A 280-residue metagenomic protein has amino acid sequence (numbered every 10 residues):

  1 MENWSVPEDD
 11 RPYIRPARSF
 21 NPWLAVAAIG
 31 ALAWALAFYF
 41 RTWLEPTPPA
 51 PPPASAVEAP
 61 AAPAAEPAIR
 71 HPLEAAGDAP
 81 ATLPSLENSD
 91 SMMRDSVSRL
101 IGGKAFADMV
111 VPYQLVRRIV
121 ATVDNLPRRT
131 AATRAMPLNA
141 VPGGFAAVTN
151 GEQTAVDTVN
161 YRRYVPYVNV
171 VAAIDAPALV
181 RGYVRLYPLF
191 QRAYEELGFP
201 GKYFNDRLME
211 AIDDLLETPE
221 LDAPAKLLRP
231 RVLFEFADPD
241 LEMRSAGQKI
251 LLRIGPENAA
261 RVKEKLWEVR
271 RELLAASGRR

Functional and structural regions predicted by a protein language model:
M1-R18: N-terminal, positively charged topogenic segments adjacent to a membrane insertion site
A17-A27: N-terminal Sec-pathway targeting helices
A25-A37: Hydrophobic membrane-insertion alpha-helices, especially the h-region of bacterial N-terminal signal peptides
W34, A223-R280: A cross-kingdom marker for long, charged
W34, P46-G151: N-terminal Sec/ER secretory leader and immediately downstream segment of secreted/extracellular precursors
M92-F106, N160-A173, E242-Q248: Acidic/histidine-rich, surface-exposed loop or edge segments in extracytoplasmic proteins
M109-P112, T130-L138, A178-Y183, Y194-L208 (+2 more regions): Surface-exposed patches in mature extracellular/periplasmic domains of secreted proteins
G144-D206: Mid-length scaffold segments of soluble, non-membrane domains
